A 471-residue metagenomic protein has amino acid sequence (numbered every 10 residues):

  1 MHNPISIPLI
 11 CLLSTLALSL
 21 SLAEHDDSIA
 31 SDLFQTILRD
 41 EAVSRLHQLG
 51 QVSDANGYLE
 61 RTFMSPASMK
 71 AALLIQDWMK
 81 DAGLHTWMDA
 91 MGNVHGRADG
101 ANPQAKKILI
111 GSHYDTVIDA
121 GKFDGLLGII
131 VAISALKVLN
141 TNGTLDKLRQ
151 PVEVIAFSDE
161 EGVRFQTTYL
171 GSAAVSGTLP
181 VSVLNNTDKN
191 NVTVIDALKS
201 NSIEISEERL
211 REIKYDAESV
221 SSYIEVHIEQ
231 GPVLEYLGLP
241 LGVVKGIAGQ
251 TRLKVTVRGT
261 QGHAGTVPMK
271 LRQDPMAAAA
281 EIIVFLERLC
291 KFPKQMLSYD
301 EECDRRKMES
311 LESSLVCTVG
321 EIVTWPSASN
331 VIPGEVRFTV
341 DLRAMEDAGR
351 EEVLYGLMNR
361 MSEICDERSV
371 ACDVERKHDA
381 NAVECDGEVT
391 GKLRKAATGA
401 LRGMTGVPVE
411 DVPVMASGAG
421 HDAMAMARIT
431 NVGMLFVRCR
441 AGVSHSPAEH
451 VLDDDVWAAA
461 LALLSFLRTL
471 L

Functional and structural regions predicted by a protein language model:
P4-L20: Cleavable N-terminal signal peptides of Sec/SRP-targeted secreted and luminal proteins
L22-D32, T36-A120, L139: Acidic/His- and Gly-rich active-site-bordering loop/insert found across diverse amide/peptide-bond hydrolases
F34-V52, I108-S112, G334, T405-L461: Zn-dependent metallopeptidase/amidohydrolase metal-coordination segment
T36-R39, N191-K245, I283-E287, K291 (+1 more regions): Active-site-adjacent substrate-binding region of metalloamidase/peptidase-like peptide-processing proteins
E60-M64, V316-A328, T339-M345, A371-T390: A short beta-alpha structural unit
I110, D119-E160, T251-V257, H263 (+4 more regions): Alpha-helical metal-binding/catalytic segments enriched in His/Glu/Asp
D159-E160, R164-A348: Midchain, well-structured core segments that form catalytic/ion-binding scaffolds
K245, H263-P293, L354-N359, V437-L471: His/Asp/Glu-rich mid-to-C-terminal helical/loop segments that flank catalytic regions of hydrolases
